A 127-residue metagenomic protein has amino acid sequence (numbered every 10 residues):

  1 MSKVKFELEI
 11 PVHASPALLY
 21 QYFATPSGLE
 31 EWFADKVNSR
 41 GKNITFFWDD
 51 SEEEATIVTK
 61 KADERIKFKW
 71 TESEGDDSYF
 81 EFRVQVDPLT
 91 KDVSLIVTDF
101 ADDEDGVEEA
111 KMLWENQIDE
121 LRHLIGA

Functional and structural regions predicted by a protein language model:
M1-N38: Hydrophobic ligand-binding cavity/cleft-lining segments
K3, E7, G41, D63 (+1 more regions): Sequence-level motif detector for i,i+2 pairs with an aromatic at +2
K5-E7, S51-A55, D76-E81: Short, surface-exposed coil-to-beta transition loops
P16-A17, V58-D63, V84-S94: A short, structured loop/turn motif at beta-sheet edges
S27-E74: Glycine-rich portal/gate segments that line the openings of hydrophobic small-molecule binding cavities
K69-H123: Beta-strand/loop substructures that line and gate deep hydrophobic ligand-binding cavities in soluble
